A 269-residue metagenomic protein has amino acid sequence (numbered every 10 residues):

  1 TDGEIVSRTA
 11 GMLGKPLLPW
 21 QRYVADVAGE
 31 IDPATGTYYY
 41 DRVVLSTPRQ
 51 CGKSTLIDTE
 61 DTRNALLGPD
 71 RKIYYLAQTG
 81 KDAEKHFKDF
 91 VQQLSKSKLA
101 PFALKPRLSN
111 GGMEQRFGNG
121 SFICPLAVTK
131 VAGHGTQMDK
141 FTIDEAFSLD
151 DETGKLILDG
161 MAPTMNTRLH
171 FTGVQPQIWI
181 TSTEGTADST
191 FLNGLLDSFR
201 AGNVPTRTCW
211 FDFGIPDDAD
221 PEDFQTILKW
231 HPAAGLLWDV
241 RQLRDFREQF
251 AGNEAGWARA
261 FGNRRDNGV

Functional and structural regions predicted by a protein language model:
T1-V269: Phosphate/NTP-binding elements of NTP-utilizing enzymes
